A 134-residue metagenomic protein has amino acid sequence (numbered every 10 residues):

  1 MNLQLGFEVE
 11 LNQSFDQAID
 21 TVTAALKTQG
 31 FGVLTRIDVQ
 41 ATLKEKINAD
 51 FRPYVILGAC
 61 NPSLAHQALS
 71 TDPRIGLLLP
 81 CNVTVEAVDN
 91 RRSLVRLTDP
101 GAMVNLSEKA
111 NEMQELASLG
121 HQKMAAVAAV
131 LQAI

Functional and structural regions predicted by a protein language model:
M1-Q29: Terminal, regulation- and interaction-focused segments at domain boundaries
N2-L3, K27, A49-R52, V88: Short glycine-enriched loop/turn motifs at secondary-structure junctions
E8-E10, T21-T23, L34, A41 (+1 more regions): Amphipathic alpha-helical hairpins
T28, E45-K46, V130: Residues at alpha-helix termini
G32, D38-T84: Compact, glycine-rich, soluble single-domain proteins
T84-A110: Beta-strand/loop substructures that line and gate deep hydrophobic ligand-binding cavities in soluble
N105-I134: Well-ordered alpha/beta subsegment
